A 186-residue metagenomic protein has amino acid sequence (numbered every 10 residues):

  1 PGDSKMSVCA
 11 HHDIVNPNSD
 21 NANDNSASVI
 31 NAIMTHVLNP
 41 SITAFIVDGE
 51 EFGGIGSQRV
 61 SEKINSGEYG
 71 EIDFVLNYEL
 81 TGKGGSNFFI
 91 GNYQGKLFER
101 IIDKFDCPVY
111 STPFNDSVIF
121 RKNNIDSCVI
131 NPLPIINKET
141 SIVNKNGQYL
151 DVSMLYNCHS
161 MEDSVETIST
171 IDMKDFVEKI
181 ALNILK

Functional and structural regions predicted by a protein language model:
P1-D3, S66, S169: Structured lumen-facing ectodomains of secretory-pathway proteins
P1-N18: Acidic/His- and Gly-rich active-site-bordering loop/insert found across diverse amide/peptide-bond hydrolases
G2-M6, P40, G70-D73, I125: Short coil/turn connectors at secondary-structure junctions
S7, T43-F45, C128: A structural signal for isolated positions on well-ordered beta-strands in alpha/beta enzyme cores
H12, D48, N131-P134: Short beta-strand segments enriched in hydrophobic/aromatic residues within well-folded beta-rich domains
I14-I119: Acidic/histidine-rich catalytic neighborhood of metal-dependent amide-processing enzymes
F74, T81-K186: Active-site-adjacent substrate-binding region of metalloamidase/peptidase-like peptide-processing proteins
